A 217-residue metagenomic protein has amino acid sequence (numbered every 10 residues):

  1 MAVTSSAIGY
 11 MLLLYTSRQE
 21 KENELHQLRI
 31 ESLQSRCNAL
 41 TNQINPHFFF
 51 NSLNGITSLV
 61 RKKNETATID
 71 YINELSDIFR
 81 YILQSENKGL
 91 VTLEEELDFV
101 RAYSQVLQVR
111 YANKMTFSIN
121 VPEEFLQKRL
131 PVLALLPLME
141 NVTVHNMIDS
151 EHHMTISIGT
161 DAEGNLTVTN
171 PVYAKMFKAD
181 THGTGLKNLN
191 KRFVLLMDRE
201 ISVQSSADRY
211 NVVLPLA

Functional and structural regions predicted by a protein language model:
M1-P215: Two-component histidine phosphotransfer core
